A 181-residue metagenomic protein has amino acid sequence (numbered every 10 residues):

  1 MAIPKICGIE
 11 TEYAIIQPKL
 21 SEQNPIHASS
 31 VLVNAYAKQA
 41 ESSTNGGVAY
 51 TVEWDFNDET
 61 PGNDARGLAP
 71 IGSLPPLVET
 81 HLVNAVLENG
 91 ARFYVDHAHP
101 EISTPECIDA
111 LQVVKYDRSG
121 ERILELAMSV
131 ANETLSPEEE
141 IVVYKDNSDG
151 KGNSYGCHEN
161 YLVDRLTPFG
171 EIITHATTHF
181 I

Functional and structural regions predicted by a protein language model:
M1-Y144, N153, I173-I181: Terminal catalytic/cofactor-binding subdomain
N147-D164: Histidine-centered divalent-metal-coordination microenvironment in nucleic-acid enzymes
L166-I172: Inter-helical turn/loop segments and adjacent helix faces that build the functional surface of alpha-helical bundle
